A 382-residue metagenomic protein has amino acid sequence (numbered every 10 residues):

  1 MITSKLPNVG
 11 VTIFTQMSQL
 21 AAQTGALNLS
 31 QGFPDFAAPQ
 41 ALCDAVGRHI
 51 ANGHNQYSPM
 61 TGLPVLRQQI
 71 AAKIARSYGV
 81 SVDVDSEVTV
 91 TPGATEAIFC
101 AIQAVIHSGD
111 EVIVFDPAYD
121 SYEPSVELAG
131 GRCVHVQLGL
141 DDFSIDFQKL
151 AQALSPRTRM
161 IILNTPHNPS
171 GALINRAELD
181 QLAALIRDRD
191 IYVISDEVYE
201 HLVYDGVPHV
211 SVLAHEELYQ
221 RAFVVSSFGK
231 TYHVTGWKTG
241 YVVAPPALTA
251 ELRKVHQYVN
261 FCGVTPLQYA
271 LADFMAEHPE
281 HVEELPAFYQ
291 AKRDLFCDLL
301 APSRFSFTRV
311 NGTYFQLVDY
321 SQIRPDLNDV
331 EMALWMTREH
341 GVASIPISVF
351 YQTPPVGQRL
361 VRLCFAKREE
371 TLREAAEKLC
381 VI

Functional and structural regions predicted by a protein language model:
I2-G93, C100, K149, F274-E277: N-terminal small-domain helix-loop-helix segment of the aminotransferase-like
H54, L252-H256, M275-D298, P325-L327: Structural signature of PLP-dependent enzymes
A72, W335-S344, F350-I382: PLP-dependent enzyme catalytic core of the Aspartate aminotransferase-like
A104-V126: Conserved PLP-anchoring active-site segment centered on the Schiff-base-forming lysine
L128-V134: A short helix-loop-beta submotif of the ANL/AMP-binding
V134, L138-V207: Active-site phosphate-binding strand-loop segment of PLP-dependent enzymes
H215-E251, G263-P266: Active-site PLP attachment segment
A272, A287-C297, F307-S321: Conserved glycine-rich beta-strand-loop-beta hairpin in the small C-terminal domain of fold type I
